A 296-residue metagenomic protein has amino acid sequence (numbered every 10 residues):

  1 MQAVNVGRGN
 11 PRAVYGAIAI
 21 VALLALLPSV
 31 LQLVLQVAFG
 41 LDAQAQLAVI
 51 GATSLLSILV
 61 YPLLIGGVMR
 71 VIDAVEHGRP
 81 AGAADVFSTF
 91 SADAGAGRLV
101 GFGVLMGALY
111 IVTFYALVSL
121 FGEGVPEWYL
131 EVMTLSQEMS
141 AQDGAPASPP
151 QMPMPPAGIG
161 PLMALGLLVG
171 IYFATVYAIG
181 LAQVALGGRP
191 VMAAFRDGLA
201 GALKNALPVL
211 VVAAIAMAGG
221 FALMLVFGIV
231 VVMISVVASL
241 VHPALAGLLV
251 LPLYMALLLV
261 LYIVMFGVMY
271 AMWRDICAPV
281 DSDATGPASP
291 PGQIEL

Functional and structural regions predicted by a protein language model:
M1-L296: Hydrophobic alpha-helical membrane segments
